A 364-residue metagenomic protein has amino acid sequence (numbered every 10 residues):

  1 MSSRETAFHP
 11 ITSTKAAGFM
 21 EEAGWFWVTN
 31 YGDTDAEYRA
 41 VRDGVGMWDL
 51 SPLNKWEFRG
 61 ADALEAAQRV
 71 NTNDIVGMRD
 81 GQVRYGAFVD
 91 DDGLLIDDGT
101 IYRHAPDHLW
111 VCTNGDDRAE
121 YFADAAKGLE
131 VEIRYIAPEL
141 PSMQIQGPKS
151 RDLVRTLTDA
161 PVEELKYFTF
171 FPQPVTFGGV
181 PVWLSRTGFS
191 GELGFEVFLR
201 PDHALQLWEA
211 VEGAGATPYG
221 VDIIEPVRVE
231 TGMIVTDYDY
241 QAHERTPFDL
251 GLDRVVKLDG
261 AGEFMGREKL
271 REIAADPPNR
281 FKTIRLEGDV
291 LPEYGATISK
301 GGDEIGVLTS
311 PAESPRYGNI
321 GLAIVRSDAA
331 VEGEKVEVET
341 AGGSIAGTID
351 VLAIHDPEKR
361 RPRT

Functional and structural regions predicted by a protein language model:
M1-A23, W27-T29, D35, Y102-T364: Conserved, structured C-terminal
M1-V89, L94: Acidic, proline/glycine-enriched N-terminal capping motif
D49, D98, E196: Acidic active-site catalytic centers that drive phospho-/nucleotidyl reactions and related ester hydrolyses
L64-Q68, Y85, D98, H108 (+2 more regions): Generic internal hydrophobic packing segments that stabilize the cores of diverse globular domains
G77-R79, A87-L94, G99-A105, D124-A125 (+1 more regions): Short, charge-rich binding segments
